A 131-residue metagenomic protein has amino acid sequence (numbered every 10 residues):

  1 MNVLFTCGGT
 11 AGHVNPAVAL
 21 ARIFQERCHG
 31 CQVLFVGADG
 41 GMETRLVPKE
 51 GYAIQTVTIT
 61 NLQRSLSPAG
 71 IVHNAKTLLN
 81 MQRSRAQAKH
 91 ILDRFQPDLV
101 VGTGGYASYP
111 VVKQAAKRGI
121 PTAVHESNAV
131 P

Functional and structural regions predicted by a protein language model:
V3-T10, G30-R85: Conserved nucleotide-sugar phosphate-binding/catalytic loop shared by glycosyltransferases and other
T10-A11, G105-A107, A129-P131: Residue-level detector of alpha-helix initiation sites
H13-Q25: Short amphipathic alpha-helix
L20, S84-A88: Generic hydrophobic alpha-helical segments
L34, M42, A53, A116-P131: Active-site-proximal region of nucleotide-activated glycan assembly enzymes, centered on histidine/acidic-rich loops
T56-N61, T103, V124-N128: Short beta->alpha connector loops at strand-helix junctions that form conserved, small/polar/Pro-enriched
Q87-V100, A107-A123: Glycosyltransferases and closely related glycan-assembly transferases that use nucleotide-activated donors
